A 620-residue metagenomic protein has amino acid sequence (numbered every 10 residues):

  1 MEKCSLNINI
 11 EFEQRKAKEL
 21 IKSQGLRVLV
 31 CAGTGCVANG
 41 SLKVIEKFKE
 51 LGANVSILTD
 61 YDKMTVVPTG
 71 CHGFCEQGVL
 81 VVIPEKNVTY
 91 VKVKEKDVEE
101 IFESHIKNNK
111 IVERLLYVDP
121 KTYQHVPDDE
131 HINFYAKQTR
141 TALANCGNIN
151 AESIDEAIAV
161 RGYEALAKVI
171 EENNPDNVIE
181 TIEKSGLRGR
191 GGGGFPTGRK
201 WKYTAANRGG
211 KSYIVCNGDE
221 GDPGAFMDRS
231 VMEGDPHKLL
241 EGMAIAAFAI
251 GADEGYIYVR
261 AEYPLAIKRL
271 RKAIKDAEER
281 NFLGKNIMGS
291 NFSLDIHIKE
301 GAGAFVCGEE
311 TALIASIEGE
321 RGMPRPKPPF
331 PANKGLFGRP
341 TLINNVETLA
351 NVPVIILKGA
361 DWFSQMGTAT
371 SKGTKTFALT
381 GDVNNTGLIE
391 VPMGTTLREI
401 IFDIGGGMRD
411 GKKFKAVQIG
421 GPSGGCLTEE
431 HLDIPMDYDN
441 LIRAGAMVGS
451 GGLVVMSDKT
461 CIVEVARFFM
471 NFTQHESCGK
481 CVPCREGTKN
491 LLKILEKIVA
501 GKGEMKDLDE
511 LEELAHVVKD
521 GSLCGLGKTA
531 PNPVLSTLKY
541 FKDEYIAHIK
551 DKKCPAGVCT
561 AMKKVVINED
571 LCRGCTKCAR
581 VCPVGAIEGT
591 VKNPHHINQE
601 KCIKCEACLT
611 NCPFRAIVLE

Functional and structural regions predicted by a protein language model:
M1-L571, K577, V581, K592-N593 (+3 more regions): Feature of Fe-S/electron-transfer and energy-metabolism proteins that preferentially highlights extended coupling
C575-C578, C605-C608: Twin-arginine (Tat) signal peptide motif
P583, I603, A607, P613: Conserved structured catalytic cores and adjacent interaction surfaces of nucleotide-binding/hydrolyzing enzymes
